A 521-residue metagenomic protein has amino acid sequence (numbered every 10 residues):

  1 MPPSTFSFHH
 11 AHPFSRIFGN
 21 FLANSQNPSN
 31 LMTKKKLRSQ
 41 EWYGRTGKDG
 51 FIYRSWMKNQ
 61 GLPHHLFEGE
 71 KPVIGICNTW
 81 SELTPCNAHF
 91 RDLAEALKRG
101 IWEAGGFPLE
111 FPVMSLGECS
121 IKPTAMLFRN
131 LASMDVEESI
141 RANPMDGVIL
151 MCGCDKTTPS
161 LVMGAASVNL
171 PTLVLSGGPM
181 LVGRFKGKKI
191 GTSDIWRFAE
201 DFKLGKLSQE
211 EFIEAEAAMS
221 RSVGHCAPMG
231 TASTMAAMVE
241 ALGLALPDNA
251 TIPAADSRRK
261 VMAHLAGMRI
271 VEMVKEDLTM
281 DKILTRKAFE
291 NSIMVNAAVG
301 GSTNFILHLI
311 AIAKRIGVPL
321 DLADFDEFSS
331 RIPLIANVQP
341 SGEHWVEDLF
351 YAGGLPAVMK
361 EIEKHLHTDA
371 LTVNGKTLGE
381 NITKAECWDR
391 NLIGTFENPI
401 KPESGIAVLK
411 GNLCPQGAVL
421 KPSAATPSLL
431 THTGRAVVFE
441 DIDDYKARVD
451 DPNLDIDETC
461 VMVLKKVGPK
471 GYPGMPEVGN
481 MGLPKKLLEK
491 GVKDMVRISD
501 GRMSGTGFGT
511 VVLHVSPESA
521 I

Functional and structural regions predicted by a protein language model:
H10-P13, G19: Short hydrophobic alpha-helical segments enriched in small aliphatic residues
I17, N24-N27: Polybasic, lysine-rich low-complexity intrinsically disordered segments
T33-E82, C86, L93-V113, C119 (+4 more regions): Catalytic or ion-coupling anion/metal-binding cores of large enzyme and transporter domains
E110-N143: N-terminal small/polar loop signature for handling phosphorylated ligands or for N-terminal nucleophile
I140-L161, T172-S176: A short, small-residue-rich loop immediately preceding and capping a beta-strand
